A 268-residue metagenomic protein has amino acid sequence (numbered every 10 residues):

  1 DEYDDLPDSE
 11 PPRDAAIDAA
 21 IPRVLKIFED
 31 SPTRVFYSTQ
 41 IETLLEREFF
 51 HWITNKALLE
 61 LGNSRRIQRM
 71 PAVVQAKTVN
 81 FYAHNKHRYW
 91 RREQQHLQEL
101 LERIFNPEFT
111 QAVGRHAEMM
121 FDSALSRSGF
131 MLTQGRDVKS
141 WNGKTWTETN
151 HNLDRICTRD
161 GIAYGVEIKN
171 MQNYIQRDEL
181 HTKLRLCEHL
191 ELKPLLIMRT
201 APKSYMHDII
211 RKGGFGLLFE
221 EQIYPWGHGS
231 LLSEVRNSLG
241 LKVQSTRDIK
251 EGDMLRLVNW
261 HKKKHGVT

Functional and structural regions predicted by a protein language model:
D1-F105, K264-T268: Nuclease-adjacent, charged terminal/linker segments that flank catalytic cores
A20-R23, H116, R177-H181: Well-ordered, non-membrane alpha-helical segments in soluble/globular domains
R66-I67, G129-M131, L192, G214-F215: Short aromatic/hydrophobic-glycine micro-motifs
R92-E148: Acidic-basic catalytic patches of nuclease active cores, encompassing PD-(D/E)XK and other metal-cofactor nuclease
E148-G165: Active-site beta-strand-loop-beta-strand hairpin of nuclease catalytic cores that positions key catalytic residues
D160-Y164, I168-Q222: Catalytic cores of nucleic-acid endonucleases
T200-T268: Domain-level recognition of nuclease-like catalytic cores that cleave nucleotide substrates
